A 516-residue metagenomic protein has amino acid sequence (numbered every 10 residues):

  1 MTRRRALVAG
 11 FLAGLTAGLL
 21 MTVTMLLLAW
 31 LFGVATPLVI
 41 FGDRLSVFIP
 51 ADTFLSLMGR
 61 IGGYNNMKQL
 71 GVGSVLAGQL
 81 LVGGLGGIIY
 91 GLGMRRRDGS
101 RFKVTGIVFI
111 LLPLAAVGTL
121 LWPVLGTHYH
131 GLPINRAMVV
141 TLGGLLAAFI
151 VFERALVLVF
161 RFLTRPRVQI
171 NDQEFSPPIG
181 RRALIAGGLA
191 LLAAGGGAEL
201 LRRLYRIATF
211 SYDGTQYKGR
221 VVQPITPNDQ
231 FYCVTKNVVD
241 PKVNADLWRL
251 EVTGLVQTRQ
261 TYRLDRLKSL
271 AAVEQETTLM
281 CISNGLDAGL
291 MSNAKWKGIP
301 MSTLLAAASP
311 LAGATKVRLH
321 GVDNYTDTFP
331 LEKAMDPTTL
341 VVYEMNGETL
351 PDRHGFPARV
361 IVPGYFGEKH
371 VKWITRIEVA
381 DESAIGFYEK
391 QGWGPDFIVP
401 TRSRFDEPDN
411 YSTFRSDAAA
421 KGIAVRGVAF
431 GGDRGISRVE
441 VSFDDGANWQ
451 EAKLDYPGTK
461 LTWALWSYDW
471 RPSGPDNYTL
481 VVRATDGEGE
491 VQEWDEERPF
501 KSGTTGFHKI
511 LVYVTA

Functional and structural regions predicted by a protein language model:
R5-A17, L70, S74, G78 (+6 more regions): Alpha-helical transmembrane segments of integral membrane proteins
A9-G33: N-terminal signal-anchor transmembrane alpha helix
L20, T24-L28, L57, L85-R97 (+5 more regions): Alpha-helical membrane-inserting segments
A35, V72, Q79-L85, I89 (+5 more regions): Structured, non-membrane catalytic/scaffold regions adjacent to prosthetic-group chemistry
L38-Y64: Extracytosolic (periplasmic/ER-lumenal) interhelical loops and adjacent juxtamembrane/interface segments of multi-pass
G59-V82: Individual transmembrane alpha-helix segments
T105, F109-P178: Secretory targeting signals
N171-L192: N-terminal secretory signal peptides and thylakoid transit peptides that target proteins across membranes
